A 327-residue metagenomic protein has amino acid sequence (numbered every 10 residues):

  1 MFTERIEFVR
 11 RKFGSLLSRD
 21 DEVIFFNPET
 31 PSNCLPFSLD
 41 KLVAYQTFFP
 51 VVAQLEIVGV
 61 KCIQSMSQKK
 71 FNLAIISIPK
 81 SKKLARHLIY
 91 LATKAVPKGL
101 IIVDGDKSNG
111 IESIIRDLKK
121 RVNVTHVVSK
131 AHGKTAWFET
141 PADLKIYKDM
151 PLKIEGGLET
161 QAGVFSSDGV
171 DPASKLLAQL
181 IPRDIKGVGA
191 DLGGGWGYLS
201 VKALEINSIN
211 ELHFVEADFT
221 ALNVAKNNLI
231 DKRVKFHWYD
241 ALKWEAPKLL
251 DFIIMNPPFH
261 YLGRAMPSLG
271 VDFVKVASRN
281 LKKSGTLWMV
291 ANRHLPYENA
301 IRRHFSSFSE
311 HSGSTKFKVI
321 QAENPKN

Functional and structural regions predicted by a protein language model:
M1-V58, P172-M255: Conserved SAM/SAH cofactor-binding pocket of Class I
T47, D106, E216-F219, L269 (+1 more regions): Short beta->alpha hinge that forms the Motif I/post-I loop of the SAM-binding pocket
L73-K82, L192-S200, L250-R264, A277: Conserved proline-anchored active-site loop of SAM-dependent methyltransferases that bridges a beta-strand
R86-G99, V271-K283: A short glycine-rich, Lys/Arg-flanked "PGG" loop and its adjoining helix->strand segment in the class I
K98-K107, S284-A291: Conserved beta-strand signature within the Rossmann-like core of class I S-adenosyl-L-methionine
N123-H132, Q161, S307-T315: Conserved S-adenosyl-L-methionine
V128-K186: SAM-dependent Rossmann-like transferase core, predominantly class I methyltransferases with a strong bias toward
K134-P151, S306, G313-N327: Core SAM-dependent methyltransferase catalytic element
